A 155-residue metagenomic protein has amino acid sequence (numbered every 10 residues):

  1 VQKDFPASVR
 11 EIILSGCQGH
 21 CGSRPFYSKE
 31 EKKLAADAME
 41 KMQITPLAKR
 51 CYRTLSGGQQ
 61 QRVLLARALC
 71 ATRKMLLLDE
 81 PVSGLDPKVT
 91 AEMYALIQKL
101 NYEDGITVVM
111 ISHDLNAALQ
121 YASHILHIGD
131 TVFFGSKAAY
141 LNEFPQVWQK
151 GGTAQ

Functional and structural regions predicted by a protein language model:
L14, K29-L47: Conserved ABC ATPase "signature" region
C51-L55, Q59: Conserved ABC ATPase signature
L76-D79: Catalytic Walker B motif of ABC-type/P-loop ATPase nucleotide-binding domains
V82-S83: Short loop immediately C-terminal to the Walker-B catalytic DE motif in ABC-type ATPase nucleotide-binding domains
P87-V89: Helix N-cap at the start of a conserved alpha-helix in ABC-type nucleotide-binding domains
S112-H113: H-loop/switch region of ABC-family ATPase nucleotide-binding domains
D130-A154: Conserved beta-strand-loop-alpha-helix hinge in the C-terminal portion of ABC ATPase nucleotide-binding domains
